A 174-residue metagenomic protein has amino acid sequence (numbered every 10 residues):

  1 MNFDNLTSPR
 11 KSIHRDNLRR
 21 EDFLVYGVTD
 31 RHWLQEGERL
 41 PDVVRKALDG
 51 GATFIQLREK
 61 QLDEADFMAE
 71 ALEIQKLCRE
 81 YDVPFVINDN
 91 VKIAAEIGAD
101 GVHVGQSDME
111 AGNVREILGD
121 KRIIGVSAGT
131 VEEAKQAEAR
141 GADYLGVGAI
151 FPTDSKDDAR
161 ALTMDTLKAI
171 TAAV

Functional and structural regions predicted by a protein language model:
M1-M109, E116-D143, A159-L162, A169: Conserved N-terminal beta1-alpha1 strand-loop-helix module at the mouth
D154-D158: Short, glycine/charged-rich beta-strand-loop motifs at protein surfaces that mediate ligand recognition and catalysis
K168-V174: Short, intrinsically disordered, charge-balanced linker/junction segments flanking boundaries in proteins
